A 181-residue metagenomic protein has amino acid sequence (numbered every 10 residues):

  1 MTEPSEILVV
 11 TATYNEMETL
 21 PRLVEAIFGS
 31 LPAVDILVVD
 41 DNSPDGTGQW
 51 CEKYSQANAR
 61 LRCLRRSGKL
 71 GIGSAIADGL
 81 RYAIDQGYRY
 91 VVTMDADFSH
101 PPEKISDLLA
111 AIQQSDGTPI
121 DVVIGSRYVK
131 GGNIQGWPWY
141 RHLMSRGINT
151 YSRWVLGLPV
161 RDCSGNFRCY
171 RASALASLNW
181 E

Functional and structural regions predicted by a protein language model:
M1-A26: N-proximal low-complexity "stem/linker" segments adjacent to membrane-targeting elements
S5-I7, F28-V38, G46, R60-L61: Short loop->beta transition adjacent to catalytic acidic/histidine clusters or analogous donor-positioning motifs
V9, I36, C63, V91 (+1 more regions): Hydrophobic/aromatic residues located in beta-strands of well-ordered beta-sheets within soluble catalytic
E18-R22, D45-Y54: Acidic helix N-cap motif at the loop->helix transition within catalytic regions of sugar-transfer enzymes
V24, A33-S43, L64-R65, M94: Short beta-strand/loop segment that forms part of the nucleotide-sugar
D40-Q49, F98: A conserved acidic beta->alpha catalytic loop
R66-D85, Y90, P102-E181: Acceptor/aglycone-binding surface of glycosyltransferases and processive sugar-polymer synthases
M94, F98-P101: Hydrophobic, well-structured modules enriched for small/aliphatic residues and gly/pro motifs, marking either
